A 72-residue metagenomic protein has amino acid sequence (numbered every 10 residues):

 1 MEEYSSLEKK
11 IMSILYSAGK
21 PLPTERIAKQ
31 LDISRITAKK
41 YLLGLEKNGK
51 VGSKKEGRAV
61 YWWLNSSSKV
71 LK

Functional and structural regions predicted by a protein language model:
M1-E8, P23, K55-K72: Short, cationic-aromatic polyanion-contact patches
E8-K20: Short amphipathic alpha-helical interface segments
R26-A28: A short acidic, leucine-rich amphipathic alpha-helix
I36: Key DNA-contact positions within bacterial/archaeal DNA-binding proteins
Y41: Residues within the DNA-recognition helix of helix-turn-helix
G44, N48: Alpha-helical DNA-recognition elements
